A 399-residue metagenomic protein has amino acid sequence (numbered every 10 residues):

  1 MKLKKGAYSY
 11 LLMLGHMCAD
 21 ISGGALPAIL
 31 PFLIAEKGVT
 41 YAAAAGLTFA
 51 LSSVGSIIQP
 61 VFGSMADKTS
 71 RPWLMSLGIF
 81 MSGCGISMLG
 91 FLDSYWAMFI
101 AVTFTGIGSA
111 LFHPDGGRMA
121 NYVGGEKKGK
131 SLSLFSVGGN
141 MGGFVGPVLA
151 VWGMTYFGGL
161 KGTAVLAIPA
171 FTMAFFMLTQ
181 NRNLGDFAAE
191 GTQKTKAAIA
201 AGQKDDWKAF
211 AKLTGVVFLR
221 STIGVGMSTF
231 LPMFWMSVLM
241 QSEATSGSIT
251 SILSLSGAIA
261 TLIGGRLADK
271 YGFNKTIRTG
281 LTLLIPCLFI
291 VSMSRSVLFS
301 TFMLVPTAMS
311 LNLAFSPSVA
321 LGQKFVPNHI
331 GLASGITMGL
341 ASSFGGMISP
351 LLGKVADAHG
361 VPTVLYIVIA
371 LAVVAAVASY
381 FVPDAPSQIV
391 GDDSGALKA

Functional and structural regions predicted by a protein language model:
L26-P27, K208-A258: Extracytoplasmic gate region of multi-pass secondary transporters
F49-F62, S251-I263: Central cavity-lining transmembrane alpha-helices of secondary-active solute carriers, predominantly the Major
I57-D93: Conserved MFS/SLC helix-loop-helix module at the cytosolic interface between two early adjacent transmembrane helices
W73-M88, K275-F289, I369: Structural signature of the two symmetry-related core transmembrane helices
A101-G138: Cytoplasmic helix-loop-helix junction between adjacent transmembrane helices in 12-TM secondary transporters
F135-N183: Helix-loop-helix hairpin linking two adjacent transmembrane segments in secondary transporters
I168-T192, A376-P383: C-terminal membrane-cytosol helix-exit motif in multi-pass small-molecule transporters
A268, G272-S318: C-terminal transmembrane helical hairpin of 12-TM major facilitator-type secondary transporters
